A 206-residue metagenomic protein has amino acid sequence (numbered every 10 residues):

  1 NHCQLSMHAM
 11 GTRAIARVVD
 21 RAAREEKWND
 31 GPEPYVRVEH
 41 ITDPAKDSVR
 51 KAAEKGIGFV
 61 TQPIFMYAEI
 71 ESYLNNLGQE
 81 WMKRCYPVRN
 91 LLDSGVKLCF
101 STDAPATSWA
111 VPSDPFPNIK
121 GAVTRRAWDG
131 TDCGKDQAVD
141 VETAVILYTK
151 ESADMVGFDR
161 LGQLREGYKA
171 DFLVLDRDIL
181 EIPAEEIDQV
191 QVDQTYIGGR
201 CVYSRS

Functional and structural regions predicted by a protein language model:
H2-S6, R13-V36, I41, K46-R50 (+3 more regions): His/Asp/Glu-enriched, well-ordered alpha-helical/loop segment that forms or immediately abuts the divalent-metal
G56: Hard-cation-handling environments
A184: Short, solvent-exposed loop/beta-turn-alpha elements that line the ligand-binding surface or hinge of extracytoplasmic
I187: Unchanged
